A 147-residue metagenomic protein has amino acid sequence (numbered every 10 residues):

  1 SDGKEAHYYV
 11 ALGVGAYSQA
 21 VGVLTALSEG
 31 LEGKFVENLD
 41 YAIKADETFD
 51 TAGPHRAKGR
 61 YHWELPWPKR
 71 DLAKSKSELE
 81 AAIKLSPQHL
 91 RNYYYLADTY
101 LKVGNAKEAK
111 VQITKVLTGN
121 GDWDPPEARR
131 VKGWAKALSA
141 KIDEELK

Functional and structural regions predicted by a protein language model:
S1-K4, Y8-T48, A52-S86, K102 (+2 more regions): Short coil/linker segments at helix-helix boundaries
S75, I83-P87, R91-Y94, D98-K110: Alpha-helical protein-protein interaction modules
K115: Metal-centered catalytic cores of metalloenzymes
A140, E145-K147: Extracytoplasmic and endomembrane cell-envelope/extracellular-matrix remodeling and assembly machinery
